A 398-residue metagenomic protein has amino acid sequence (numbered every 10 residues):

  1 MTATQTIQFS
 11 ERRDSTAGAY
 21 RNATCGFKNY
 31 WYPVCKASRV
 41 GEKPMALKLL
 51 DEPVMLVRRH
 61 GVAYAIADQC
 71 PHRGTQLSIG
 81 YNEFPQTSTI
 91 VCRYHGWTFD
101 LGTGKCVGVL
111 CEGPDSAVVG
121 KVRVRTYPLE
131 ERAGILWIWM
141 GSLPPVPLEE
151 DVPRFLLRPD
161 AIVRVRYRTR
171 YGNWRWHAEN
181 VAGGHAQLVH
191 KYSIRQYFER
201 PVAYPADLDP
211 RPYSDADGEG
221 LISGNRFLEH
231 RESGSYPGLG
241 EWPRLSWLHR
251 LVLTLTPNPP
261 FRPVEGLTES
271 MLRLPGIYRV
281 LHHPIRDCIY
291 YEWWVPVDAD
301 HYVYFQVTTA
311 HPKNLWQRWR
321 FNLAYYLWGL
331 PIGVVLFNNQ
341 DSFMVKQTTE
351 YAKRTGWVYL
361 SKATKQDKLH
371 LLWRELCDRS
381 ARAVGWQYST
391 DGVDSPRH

Functional and structural regions predicted by a protein language model:
M1-F27: A boundary/linker detector
T2-F9, Y81-L110, P243-F261, C288 (+1 more regions): Short N-terminal secondary-structure initiator segments
A19, C35-I162, H398: Rieske [2Fe-2S] iron-sulfur-binding domain
F27-P33: A short helix->beta-strand "capping" segment at the edge of beta-propeller domains
K28, R123, E130-R132, C288 (+1 more regions): A short, structural micro-pattern
G74, P144-H398: C-terminal catalytic domain of Rieske-type non-heme iron oxygenases
